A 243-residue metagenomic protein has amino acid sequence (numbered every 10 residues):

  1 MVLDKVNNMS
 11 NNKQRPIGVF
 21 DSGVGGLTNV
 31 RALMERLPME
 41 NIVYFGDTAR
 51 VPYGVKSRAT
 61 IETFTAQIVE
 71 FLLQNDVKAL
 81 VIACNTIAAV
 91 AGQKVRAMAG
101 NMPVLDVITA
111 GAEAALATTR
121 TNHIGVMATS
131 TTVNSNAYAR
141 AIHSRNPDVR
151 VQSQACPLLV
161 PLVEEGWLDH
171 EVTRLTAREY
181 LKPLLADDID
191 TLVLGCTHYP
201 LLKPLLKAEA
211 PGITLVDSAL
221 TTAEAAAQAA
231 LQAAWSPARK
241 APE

Functional and structural regions predicted by a protein language model:
V2-E243: Non-catalytic structural scaffold of enzyme domains
